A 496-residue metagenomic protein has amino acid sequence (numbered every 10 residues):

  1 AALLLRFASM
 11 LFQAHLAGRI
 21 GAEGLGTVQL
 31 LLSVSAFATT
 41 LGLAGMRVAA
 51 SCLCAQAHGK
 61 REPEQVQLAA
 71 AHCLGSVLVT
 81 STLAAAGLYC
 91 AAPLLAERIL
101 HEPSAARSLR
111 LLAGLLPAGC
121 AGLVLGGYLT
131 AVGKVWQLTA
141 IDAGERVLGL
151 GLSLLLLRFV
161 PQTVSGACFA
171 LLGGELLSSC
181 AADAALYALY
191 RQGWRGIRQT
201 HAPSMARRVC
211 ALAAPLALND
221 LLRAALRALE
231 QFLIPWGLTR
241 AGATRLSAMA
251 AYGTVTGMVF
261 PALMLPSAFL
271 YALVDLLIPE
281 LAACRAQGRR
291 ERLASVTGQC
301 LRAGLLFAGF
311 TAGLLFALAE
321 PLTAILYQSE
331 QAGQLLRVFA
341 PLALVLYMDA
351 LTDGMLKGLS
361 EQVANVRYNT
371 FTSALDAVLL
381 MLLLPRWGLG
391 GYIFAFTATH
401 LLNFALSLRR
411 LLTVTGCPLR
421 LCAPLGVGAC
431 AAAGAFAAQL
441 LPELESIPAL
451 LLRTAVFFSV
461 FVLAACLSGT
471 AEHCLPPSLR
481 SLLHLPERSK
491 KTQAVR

Functional and structural regions predicted by a protein language model:
A1-S9, L171-L186, P203-P279: Transmembrane helical elements of multi-pass membrane transporters/channels
A1-V48, A85, Y89, P215-W236: Signature of the first transmembrane helix
A44-G59, L263-G288: Helix-loop junctions and terminal segments of transmembrane helices in multi-pass membrane transport/translocation
A71-R98, A294-V345, A377-V378: Alpha-helical transmembrane segments of multi-pass membrane transport and lipid-handling proteins
G119-I141, P341-F371, L382: Membrane-interface junctions at transmembrane-helix termini in multi-pass inner-membrane proteins
A140-L155, F159-Y190, F371-L375, L389-R410 (+2 more regions): Hydrophobic alpha-helical transmembrane segments
V164, C168, D183-L221, E291 (+2 more regions): Interhelical loop/hinge segments that connect adjacent transmembrane helices in multipass membrane
L440-R496: Membrane-proximal transmembrane or re-entrant/amphipathic helices at the cytosolic face
